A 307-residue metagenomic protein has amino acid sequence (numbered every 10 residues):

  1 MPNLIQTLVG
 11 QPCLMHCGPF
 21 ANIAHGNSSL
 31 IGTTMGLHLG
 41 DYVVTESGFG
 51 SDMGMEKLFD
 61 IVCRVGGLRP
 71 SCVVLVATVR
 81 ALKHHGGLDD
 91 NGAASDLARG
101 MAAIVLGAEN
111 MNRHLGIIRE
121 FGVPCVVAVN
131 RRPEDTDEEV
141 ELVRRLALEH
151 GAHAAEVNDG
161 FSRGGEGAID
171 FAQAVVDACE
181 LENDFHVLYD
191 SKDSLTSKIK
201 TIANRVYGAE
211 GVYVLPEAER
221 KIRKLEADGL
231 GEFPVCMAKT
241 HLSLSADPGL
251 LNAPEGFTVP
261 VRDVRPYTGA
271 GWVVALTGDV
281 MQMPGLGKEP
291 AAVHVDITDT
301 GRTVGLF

Functional and structural regions predicted by a protein language model:
M1-F307: Flexible phosphate-sensing "switch/lid" loops adjacent to ATP/NTP-binding sites across phosphate-transfer
